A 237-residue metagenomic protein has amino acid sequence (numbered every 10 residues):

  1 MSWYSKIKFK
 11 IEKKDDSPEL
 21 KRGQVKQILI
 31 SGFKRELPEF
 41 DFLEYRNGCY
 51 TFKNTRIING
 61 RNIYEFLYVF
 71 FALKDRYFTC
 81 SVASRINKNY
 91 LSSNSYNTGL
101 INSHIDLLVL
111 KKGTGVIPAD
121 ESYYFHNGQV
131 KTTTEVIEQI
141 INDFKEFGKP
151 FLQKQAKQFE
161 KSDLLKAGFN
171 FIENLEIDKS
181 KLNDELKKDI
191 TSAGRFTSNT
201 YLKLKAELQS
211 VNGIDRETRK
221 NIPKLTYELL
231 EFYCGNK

Functional and structural regions predicted by a protein language model:
S2-K26, T51-K237: Intrinsically disordered, low-complexity regulatory regions enriched in serine/threonine/proline and acidic residues
K21-Y45: Amphipathic alpha-helical segments
